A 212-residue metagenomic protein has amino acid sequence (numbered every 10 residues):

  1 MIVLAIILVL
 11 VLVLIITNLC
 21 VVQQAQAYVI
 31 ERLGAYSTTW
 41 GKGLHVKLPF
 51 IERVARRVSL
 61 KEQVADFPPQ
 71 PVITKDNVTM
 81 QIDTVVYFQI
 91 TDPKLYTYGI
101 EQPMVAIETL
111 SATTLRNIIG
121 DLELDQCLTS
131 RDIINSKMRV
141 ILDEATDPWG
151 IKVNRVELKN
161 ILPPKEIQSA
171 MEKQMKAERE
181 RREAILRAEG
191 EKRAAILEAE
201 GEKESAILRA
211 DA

Functional and structural regions predicted by a protein language model:
M1-L19: Single-pass alpha-helical transmembrane signal-anchor segments
I6-I7, Q23, R32, D66 (+2 more regions): Hydrophobic alpha-helical segments and their boundary regions
I16-N18, D125-R131, I141-T146, A184-L186 (+2 more regions): Short helix-to-loop capping/linker segments positioned immediately adjacent to catalytic or ligand/cofactor-binding
V22, I30-G41, H45-E178: Amphipathic, interface-forming alpha-helical segments with heptad-repeat character
E166-A212: Long, charge-rich amphipathic alpha-helical coiled-coil "stalk/tentacle" segments that mediate oligomerization
